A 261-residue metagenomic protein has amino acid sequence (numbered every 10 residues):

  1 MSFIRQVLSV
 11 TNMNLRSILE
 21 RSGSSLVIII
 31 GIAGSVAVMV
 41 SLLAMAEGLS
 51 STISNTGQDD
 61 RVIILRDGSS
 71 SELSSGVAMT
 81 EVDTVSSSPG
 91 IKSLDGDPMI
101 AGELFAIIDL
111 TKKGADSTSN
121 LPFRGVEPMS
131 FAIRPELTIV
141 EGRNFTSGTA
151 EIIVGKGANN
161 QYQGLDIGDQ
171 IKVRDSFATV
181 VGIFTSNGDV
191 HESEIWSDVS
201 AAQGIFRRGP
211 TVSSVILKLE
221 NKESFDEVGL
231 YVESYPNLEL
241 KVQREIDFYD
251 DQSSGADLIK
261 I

Functional and structural regions predicted by a protein language model:
M1-A37: N-terminal Sec/SRP start-transfer signal
S2-V10, N14, V77, R244-D257: Juxtamembrane loop-helix boundary motifs flanking transmembrane segments in multi-pass membrane proteins
L15, L19, A46-S50, D250-K260: Alpha-helical membrane-interface segments at transmembrane helix boundaries
A33, A37-P122, E141-R143, G148 (+3 more regions): Hydrophobic, regular-secondary-structure patches
I63, E151-I153, S214-I216: Short aromatic/hydrophobic contact patches that present stacked aromatics for nucleic-acid/ligand binding
R66, V77, G125-V126, I153-V154 (+3 more regions): A conserved hydrophobic position in a structured secondary element of the catalytic/binding core that shapes
K92, T111-T118, I167-I261: Mechanotransmission and gating elements of multispan inner-membrane complexes involved in transport and envelope
I100-I107, S117-M129, R134-A201, R208: Hydrophobic secondary-structure segments that place a key small or acidic residue at a functional site
